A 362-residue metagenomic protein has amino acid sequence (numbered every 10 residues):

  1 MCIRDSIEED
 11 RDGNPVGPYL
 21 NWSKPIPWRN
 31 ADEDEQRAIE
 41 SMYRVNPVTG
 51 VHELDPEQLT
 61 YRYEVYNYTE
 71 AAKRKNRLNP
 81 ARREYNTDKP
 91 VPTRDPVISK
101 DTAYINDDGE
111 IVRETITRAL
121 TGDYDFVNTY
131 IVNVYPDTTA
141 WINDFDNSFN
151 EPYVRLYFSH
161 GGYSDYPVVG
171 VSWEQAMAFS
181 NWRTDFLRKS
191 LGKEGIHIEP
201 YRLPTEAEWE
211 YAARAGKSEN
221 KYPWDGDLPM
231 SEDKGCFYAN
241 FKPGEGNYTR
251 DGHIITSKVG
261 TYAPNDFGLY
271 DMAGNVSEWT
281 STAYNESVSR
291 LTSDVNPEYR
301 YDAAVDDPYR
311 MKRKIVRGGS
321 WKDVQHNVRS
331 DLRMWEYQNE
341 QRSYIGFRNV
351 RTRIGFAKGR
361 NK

Functional and structural regions predicted by a protein language model:
M1-S6: Conserved small/polar residues in nucleotide/adenosyl-binding loops
I7-V112: Non-catalytic, alpha-helical, charged scaffold/linker segments that couple or flank catalytic or architectural cores
E33, E84, P90, A103 (+5 more regions): Functional-site microenvironments in short loops/helix caps that host divalent-cation chemistry
Y344-G346: Short hydrophobic/aromatic beta-strand or adjacent loop that forms the aromatic wall/cage of a ligand/substrate-binding
